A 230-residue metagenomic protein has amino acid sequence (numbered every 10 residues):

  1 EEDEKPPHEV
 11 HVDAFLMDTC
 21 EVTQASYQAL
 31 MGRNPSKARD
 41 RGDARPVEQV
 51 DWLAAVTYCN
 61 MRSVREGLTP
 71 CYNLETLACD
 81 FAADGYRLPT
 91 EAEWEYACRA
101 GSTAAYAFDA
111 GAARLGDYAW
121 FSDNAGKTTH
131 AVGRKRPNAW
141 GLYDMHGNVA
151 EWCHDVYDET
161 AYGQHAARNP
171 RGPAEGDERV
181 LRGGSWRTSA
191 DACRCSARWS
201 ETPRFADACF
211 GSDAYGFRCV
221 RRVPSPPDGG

Functional and structural regions predicted by a protein language model:
E1-A14, M31, R41, T129-K135 (+1 more regions): Short, polar loop/linker segments at the starts of domains and inter-domain junctions
E1-S36, D43-S63, H146-G147, H154 (+1 more regions): A short glycine-rich, aromatic-capped structural motif
V22, R33-P35, S63, G101-T103 (+5 more regions): Acidic glycine-/aspartate-rich tracts in secreted/extracellular proteins
P35-K37, R114, Y118, P170: Proline-centered structural pivot motif
G42-G116, W152: Short, well-ordered surface patches within globular domains
T76-A83, R87, A119-H146, G172-E175 (+1 more regions): Short, well-ordered junction/capping motifs at the entry into regular secondary structure
R136-N138, R168-G230: Disulfide-stabilized, aromatic/cysteine-rich ligand-recognition loop
E159-A166: A short, polar/charged loop-to-alpha-helix boundary motif
